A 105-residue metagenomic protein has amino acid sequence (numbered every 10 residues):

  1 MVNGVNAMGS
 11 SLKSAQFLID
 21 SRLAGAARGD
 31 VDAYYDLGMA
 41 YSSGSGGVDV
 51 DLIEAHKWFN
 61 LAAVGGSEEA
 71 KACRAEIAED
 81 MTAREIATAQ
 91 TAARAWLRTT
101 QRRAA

Functional and structural regions predicted by a protein language model:
M1-S10, A104-A105: Long, contiguous interaction/recruitment modules in multidomain scaffold/adaptor proteins
S11-D20, V48-K57, R84-T88: Structural signature of tandem alpha-helical TPR/SEL1-like repeats, specifically the intra-repeat loop/turn
A27-V31, G44-S45, F59, G65-E68 (+1 more regions): Short helix-capping/linker turns of helical repeat alpha-solenoids
D36-S43, C73-A78: Hydrophobic face of amphipathic alpha-helices that form TPR/SEL1-like repeat modules and related alpha-solenoid
V50, E54-L61, G65-A72: Amphipathic, hydrophobic secondary-structure cores in small proteins
A78-A104: Alpha-helical linker/edge segments of TPR/alpha-solenoid repeat scaffolds and analogous pre-/post-domain helices
